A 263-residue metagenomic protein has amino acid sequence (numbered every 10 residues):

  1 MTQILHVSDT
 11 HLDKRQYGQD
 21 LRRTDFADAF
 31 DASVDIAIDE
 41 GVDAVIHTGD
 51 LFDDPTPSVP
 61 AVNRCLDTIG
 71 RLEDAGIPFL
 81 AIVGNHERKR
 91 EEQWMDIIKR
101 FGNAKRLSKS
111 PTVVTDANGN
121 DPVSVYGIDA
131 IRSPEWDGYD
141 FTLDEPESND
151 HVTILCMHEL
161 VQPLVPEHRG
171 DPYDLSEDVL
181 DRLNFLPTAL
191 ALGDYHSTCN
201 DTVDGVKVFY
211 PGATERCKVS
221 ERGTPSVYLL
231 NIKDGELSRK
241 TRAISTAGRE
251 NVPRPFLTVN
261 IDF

Functional and structural regions predicted by a protein language model:
M1-T68: N-terminal active-site segment of His-dependent metallophosphoesterases
H6, H47, T202-V203, I232: Generic beta-strand structural signal
R15, I131-S133, L160, K233-G235 (+1 more regions): Generic structural motif
V45, L190, K240-R242: Generic beta-strand hydrophobic packing signal
P55-F209, A213-N231: His/Asp/Glu-rich metal-coordinating catalytic cores of metallo-dependent phosphodiesterases/hydrolases acting on
T112, P211-F263: Binuclear metal-dependent phosphoesterase catalytic core
